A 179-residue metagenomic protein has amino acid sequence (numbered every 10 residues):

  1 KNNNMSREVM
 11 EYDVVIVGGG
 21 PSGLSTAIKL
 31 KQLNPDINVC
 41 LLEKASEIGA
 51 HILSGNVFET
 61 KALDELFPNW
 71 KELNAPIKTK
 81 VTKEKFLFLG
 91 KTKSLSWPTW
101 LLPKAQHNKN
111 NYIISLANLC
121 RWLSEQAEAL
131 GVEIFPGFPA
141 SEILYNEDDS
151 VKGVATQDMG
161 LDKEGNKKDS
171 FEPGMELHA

Functional and structural regions predicted by a protein language model:
K1-E11, F171-P173: A short, basic/flexible loop-to-alpha-helix module at the beginning of a structural domain
S6-V9, E72, E147: Domain-scale detector for complete catalytic domains at protein termini or as standalone homologs
E11-C40: N-terminal Rossmann-like FAD-binding beta1-loop-alpha1 element of flavoenzymes
G23-K31, L63-F67, V154-K163: Short, well-ordered amphipathic alpha-helices
L33, K44-T92: N-terminal FAD cofactor-binding segment of flavoenzymes
V39-A45, A179: Extended hydrophobic secondary-structure segments that form protein cores and membrane-embedded regions
I77-K80, K85-A179: Feature captures the FAD/FMN-dependent oxidoreductase FAD-binding
